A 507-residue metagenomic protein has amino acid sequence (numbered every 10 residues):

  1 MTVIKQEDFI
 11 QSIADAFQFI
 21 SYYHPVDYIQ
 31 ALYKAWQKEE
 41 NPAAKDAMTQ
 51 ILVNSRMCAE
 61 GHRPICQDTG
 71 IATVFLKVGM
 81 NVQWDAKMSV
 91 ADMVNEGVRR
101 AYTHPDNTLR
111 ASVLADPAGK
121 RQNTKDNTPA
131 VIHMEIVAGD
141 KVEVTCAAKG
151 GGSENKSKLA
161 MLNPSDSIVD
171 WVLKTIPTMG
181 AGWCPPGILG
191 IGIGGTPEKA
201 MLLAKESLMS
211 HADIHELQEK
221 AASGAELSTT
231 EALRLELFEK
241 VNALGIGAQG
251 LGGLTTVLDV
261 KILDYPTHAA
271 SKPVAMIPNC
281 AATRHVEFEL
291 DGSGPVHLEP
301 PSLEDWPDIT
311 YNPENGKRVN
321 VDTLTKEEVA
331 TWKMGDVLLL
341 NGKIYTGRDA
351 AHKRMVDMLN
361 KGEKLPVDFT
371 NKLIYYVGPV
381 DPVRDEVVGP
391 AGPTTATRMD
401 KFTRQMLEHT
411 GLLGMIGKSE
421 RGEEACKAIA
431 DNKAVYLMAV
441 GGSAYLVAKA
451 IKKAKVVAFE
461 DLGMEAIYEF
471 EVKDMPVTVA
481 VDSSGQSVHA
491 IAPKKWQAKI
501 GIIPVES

Functional and structural regions predicted by a protein language model:
M1-N312, E408: Non-transmembrane, aqueous-exposed alpha-helical and coiled segments at domain scale
L162, A204-L208, A275-N279, G292-G294 (+5 more regions): Short, solvent-exposed amphipathic alpha-helical segments in soluble enzyme and RNA/protein-processing domains
L208, A212-G252, T346-M475: Feature captures the catalytic cores and cofactor-binding loops of soluble hydro-lyases/lyases that act on carboxylate
G252-V260, T267-H268, A281, K449-S507: C-terminal binding/interaction regions
E314-L324: Short, structured beta-strand/loop micro-motifs enriched in basic residues and often containing a Trp
E327-A330, V367: Residue "hotspots" at secondary-structure boundaries inside conserved domains
V329-W332, L338: Short, well-ordered loop/turn sites that connect or cap secondary structure elements
V337, K343-G347, S483: Short, charged beta-turn/beta-strand-edge "cap" motif at the junction between a beta-strand and an adjacent loop
